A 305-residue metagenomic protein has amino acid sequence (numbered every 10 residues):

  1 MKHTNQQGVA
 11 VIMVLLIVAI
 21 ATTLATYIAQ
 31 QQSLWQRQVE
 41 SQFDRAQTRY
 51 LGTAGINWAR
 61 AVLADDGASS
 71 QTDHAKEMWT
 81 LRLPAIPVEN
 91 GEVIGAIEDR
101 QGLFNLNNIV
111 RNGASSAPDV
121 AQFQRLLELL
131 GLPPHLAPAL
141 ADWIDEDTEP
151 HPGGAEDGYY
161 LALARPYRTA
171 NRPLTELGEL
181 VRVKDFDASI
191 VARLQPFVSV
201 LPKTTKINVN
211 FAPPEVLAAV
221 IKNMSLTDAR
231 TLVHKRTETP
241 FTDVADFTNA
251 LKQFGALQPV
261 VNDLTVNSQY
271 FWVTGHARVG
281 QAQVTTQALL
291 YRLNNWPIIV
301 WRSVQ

Functional and structural regions predicted by a protein language model:
K2-Q305: Compositionally biased linear targeting/interaction segments
